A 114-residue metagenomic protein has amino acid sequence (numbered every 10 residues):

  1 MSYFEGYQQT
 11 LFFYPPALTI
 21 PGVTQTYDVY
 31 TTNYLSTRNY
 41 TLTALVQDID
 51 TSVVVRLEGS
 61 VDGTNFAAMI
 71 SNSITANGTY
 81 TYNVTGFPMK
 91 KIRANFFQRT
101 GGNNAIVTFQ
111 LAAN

Functional and structural regions predicted by a protein language model:
M1-T24, N33, Q47, F96-N114: C-terminal interaction-tip segments
Y14-L18, A68-A76: Solvent-exposed serine/threonine-rich low-complexity stretches and specific carbohydrate-binding patches
P21-T26, I74-G78, P88: Ser/Thr- and Asn-enriched, surface-exposed coil loops between beta-strands
T26, Y30, D62-M69: Tryptophan-centered short beta-strand motifs
D28-T32, T79-T85: Exposed aromatic-hydrophobic patches
R38-A44, G86-I106: Noncatalytic modules at the cell exterior or secretory-pathway interfaces, chiefly beta-strand-rich lectin/adhesion
Q47-V53: Acidic, Ser/Thr/Pro-rich low-complexity intrinsically disordered segments
E58-S60: Conserved Ser/Thr-centered positions that define the repeating blades of beta-propeller domains
